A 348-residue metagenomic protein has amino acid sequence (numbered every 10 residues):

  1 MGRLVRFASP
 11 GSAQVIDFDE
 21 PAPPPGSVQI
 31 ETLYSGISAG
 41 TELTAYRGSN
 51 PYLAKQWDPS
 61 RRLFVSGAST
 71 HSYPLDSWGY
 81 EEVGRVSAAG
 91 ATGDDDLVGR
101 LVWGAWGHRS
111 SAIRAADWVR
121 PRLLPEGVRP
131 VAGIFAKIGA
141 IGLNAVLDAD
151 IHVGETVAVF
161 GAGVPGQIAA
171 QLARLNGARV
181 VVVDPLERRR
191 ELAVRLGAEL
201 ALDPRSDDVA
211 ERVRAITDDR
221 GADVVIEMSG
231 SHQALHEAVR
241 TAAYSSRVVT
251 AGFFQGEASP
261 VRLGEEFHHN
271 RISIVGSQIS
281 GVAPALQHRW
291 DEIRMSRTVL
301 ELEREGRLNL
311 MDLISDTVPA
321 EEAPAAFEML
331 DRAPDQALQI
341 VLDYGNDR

Functional and structural regions predicted by a protein language model:
M1-L75, D343-R348: Short N-terminal strand-loop motif that marks the start of NAD(P)H/FAD-dependent oxidoreductase cofactor-binding domains
I30, G104-A105, V159: A generic structural signal for residues embedded in beta-strands
H71-W106: A glycine-/small-residue-rich N-terminal strand-loop-strand element that serves as the cofactor-binding glycine loop
S77, A105-W118: A structural motif shared across PLP-dependent enzymes of the aminotransferase-like
E126-D207, E211: Mid-domain Rossmann-like dinucleotide-binding core that forms the NAD(H)/NADP(H) cofactor-binding site
L196-V275: Glycine-rich cofactor phosphate-binding loops and adjacent beta1-alpha1 units of small-molecule cofactor enzyme domains
V239-R240, L286-R348: C-terminal hydrophobic helical "lid"/dimerization subdomain of Rossmann-like NAD(P)H-dependent oxidoreductases
S246-R247, V261-N309: Rossmann-fold dehydrogenase core element
